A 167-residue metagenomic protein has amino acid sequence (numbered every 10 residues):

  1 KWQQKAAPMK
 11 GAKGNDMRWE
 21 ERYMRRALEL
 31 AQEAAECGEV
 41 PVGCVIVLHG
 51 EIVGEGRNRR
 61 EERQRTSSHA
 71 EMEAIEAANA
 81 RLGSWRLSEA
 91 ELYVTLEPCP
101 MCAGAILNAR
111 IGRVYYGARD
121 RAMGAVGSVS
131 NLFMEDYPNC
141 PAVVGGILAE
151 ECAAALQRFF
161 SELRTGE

Functional and structural regions predicted by a protein language model:
K1, M9-C37, P98-E167: Zinc-dependent deaminase
A27, A31-A34, C44, G54 (+2 more regions): Small-residue (primarily alanine) positions within well-ordered alpha-helices, especially packing/interaction faces
G38-V42, S88: Short, basic and Ser/Thr-rich N-terminal targeting/leader segments
V42-G50: Short beta-strand scaffold segments in enzyme catalytic cores
L48-H49, E76, S88: A cytosolic small-molecule/anion-sensing beta-strand core signal
V53-R60: Short beta->alpha transition motifs characteristic of CBS
E62-M72: A short, polar/charged loop-to-alpha-helix boundary motif
S84-E97: Immediate flanking context of iron-sulfur cluster ligation sites
